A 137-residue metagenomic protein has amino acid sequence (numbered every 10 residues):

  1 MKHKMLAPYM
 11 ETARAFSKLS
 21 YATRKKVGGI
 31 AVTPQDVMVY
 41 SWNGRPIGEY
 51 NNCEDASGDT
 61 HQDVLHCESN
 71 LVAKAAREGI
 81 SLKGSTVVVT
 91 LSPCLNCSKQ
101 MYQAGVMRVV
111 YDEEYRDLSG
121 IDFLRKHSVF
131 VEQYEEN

Functional and structural regions predicted by a protein language model:
M1-N137: Zinc-dependent deaminase catalytic domain
